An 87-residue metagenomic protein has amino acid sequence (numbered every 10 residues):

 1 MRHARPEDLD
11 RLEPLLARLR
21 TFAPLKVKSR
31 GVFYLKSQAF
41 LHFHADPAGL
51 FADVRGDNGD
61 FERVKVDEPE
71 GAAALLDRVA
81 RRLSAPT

Functional and structural regions predicted by a protein language model:
M1-T87: Charge-dense, helix-prone N-terminal extensions
